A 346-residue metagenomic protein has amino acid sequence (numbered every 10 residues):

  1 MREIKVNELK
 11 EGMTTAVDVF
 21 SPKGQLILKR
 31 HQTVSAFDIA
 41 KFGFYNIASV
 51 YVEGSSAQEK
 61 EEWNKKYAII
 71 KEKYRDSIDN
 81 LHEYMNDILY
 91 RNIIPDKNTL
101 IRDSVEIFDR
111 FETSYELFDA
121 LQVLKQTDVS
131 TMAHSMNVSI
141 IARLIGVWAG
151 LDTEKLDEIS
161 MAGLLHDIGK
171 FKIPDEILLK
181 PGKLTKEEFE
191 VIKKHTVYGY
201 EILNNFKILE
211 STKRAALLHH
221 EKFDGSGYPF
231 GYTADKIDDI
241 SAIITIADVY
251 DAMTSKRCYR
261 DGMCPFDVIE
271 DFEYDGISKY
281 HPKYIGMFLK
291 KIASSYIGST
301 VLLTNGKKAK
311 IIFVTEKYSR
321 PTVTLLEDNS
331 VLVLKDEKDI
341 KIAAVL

Functional and structural regions predicted by a protein language model:
M1-T99, D328-V333, K338-I340: Membrane-cytosol interface segments
T33-S35, D167, F313-T315: A residue-level detector for short acidic-glycine micro-motifs
F42, K180-Y198, K222-L325: Divalent-cation-assisted or electrostatically stabilized phosphate/pyrophosphate-binding catalytic cores
Q58-E190, L203-F206, S211: Acidic/His-rich, divalent-metal-binding segments that scaffold phosphate/diphosphate chemistry
D103, L124, I159-A162, H195 (+3 more regions): Short acidic/histidine-centered micro-motifs embedded in hydrophobic/aromatic stretches that mark compact functional
I168, I173, A216-G231: Short catalytic-site patches enriched in acidic/histidine residues that coordinate or position cofactors/metals
V314-L346: C-terminal accessory subdomain/extension
